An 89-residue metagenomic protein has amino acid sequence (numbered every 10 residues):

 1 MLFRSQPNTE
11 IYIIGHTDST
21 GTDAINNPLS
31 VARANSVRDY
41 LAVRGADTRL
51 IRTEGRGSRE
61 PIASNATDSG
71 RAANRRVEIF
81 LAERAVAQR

Functional and structural regions predicted by a protein language model:
M1-L2: Short, small-residue-biased leader/transition segments that mark boundaries at the very start of proteins
S5-Q6, Y40: Amphipathic, soluble alpha-helical interaction motifs
Q6-T9, A46: Short phosphate-binding/catalytic loops that engage adenosine nucleotides
I14-R89: Periplasmic OmpA-like peptidoglycan-binding domain that tethers envelope proteins to the cell wall
